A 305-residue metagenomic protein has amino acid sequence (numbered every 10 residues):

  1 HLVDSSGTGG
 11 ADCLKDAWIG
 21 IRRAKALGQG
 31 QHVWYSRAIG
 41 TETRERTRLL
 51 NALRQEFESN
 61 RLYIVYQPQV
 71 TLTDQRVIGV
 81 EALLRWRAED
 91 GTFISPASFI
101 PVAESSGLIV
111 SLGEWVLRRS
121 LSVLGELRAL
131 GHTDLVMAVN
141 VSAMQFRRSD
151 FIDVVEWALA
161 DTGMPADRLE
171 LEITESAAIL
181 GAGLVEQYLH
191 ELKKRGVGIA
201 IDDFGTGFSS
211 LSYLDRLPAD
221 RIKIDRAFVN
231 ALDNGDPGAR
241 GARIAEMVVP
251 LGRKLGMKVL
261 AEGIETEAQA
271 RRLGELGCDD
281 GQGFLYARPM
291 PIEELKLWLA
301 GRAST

Functional and structural regions predicted by a protein language model:
L2-S5, H32, Y63, L72-E81 (+2 more regions): Catalytic core of bacterial c-di-GMP phosphodiesterases, primarily the EAL and HD-GYP domains, capturing alpha-helical
D4-Y63, T73, A103-I109, Q145-I152 (+2 more regions): C-di-GMP signaling machinery
C13-I21, L49, A82, V102-A103 (+7 more regions): Structural preference for long, well-ordered alpha-helical segments in enzyme cores
R23, W34, E45-V102, L135 (+6 more regions): Active-site core of bacterial EAL-family cyclic-dinucleotide phosphodiesterase domains
L27, S59, T71, E89 (+4 more regions): Nucleotide second-messenger and two-component phosphorelay signaling modules
R37, A82, P96-F99, L108 (+6 more regions): N-terminal sensory regulatory modules of PAS/LOV and PAS-like folds
L72-T73, E89, S142-S149, R168-G183 (+1 more regions): EAL-family c-di-GMP phosphodiesterase catalytic domain
